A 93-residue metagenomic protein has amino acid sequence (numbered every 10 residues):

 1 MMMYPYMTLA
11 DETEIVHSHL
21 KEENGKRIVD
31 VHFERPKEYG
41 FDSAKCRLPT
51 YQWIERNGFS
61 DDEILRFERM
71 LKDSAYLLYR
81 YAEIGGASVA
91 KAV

Functional and structural regions predicted by a protein language model:
M1-H19: Negatively charged, low-complexity tracts enriched in Asp/Glu with abundant Ser/Thr
M2-M3, K37-L48, G85-V93: Alpha-helical membrane insertion/targeting regions
A10, K26, K72-S74: Short linear sequence motifs
H17-F59: A short, structured beta-strand/loop element
N57-V93: Acidic, low-complexity intrinsically disordered segments
